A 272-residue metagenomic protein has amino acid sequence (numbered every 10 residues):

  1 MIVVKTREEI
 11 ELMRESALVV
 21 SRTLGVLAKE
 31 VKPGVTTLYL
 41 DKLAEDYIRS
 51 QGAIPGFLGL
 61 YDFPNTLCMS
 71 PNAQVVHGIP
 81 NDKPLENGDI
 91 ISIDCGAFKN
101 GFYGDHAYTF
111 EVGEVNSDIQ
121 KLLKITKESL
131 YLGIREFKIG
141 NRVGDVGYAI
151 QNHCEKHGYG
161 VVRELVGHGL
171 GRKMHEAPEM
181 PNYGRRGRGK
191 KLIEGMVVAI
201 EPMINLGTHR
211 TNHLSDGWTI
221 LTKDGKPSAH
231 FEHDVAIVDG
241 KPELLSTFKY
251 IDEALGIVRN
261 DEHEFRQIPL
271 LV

Functional and structural regions predicted by a protein language model:
M1-V272: Active-site neighborhoods and metal-handling regions in enzymes and metal-associated proteins
